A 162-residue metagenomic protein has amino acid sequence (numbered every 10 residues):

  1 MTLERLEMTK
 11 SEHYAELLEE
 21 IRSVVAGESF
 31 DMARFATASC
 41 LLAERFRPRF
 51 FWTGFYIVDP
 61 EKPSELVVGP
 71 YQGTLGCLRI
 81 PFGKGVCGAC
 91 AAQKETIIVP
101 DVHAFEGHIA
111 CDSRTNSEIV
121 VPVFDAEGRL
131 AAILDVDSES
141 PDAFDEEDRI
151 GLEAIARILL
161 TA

Functional and structural regions predicted by a protein language model:
M1-L75, A154, I158, A162: Intrinsically disordered, low-complexity terminal regulatory regions
W52, V120, I133: Short hydrophobic/aromatic beta-strand element in the GNAT-like acyltransferase core that lines or flanks the acyl-donor
V58-S113: Regulatory sensory and allosteric helical modules in signal-transduction proteins and certain transcription factors
Y71, E139-P141: Short strand-loop junctions, especially beta-strand C-caps/beta-turns that link beta-sheets to coils or alpha-helices
C90, K94, V136, D148-A162: Interdomain signal-transducing alpha-helices
S117-D125: A short, aliphatic-rich beta-strand micro-motif
F124-S138: Sensory-domain boundary capping and coupling elements
P141-D148: A short acidic/glycine-rich loop-to-helix N-cap element
